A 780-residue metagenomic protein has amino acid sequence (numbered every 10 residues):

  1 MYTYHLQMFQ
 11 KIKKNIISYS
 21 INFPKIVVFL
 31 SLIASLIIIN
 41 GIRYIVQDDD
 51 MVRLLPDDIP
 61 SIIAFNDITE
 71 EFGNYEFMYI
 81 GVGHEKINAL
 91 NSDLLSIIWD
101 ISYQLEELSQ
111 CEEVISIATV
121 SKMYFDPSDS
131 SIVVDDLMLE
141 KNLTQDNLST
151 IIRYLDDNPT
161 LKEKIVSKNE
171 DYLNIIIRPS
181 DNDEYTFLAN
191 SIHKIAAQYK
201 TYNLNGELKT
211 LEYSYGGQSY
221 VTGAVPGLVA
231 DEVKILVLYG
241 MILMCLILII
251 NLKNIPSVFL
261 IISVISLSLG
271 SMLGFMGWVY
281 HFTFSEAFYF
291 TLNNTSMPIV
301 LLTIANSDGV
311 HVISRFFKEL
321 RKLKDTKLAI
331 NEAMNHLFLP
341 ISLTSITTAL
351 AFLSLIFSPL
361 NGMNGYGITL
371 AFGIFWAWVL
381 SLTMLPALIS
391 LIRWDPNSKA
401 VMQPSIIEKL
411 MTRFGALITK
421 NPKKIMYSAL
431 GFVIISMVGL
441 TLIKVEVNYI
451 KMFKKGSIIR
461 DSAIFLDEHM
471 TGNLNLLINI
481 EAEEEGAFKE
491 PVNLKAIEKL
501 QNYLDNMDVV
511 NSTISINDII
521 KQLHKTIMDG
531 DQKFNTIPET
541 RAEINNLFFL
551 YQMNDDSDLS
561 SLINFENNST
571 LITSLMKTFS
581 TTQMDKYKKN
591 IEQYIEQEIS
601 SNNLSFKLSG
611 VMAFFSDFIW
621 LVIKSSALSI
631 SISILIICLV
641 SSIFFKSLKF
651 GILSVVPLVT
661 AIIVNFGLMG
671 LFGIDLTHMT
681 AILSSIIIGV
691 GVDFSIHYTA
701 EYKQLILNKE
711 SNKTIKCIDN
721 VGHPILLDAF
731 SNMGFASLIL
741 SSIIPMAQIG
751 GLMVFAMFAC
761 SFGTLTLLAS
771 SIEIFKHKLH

Functional and structural regions predicted by a protein language model:
H5-D49, L382, A387, A400-Y449 (+2 more regions): Signature of alpha-helical transmembrane segments and their immediate interfacial
I33, D231-S263, L267-S271, I346-S354 (+3 more regions): Internal alpha-helical transmembrane segments of multipass membrane proteins, especially hydrophobic lipid-embedded
I42-A89, L95, N142-I165, R178 (+5 more regions): Solvent-exposed, non-transmembrane loop/terminal regulatory segments of multi-pass membrane proteins
N66, E70, K141-N254, K495-E498 (+1 more regions): Extracytoplasmic
D93, W99-V166, Y172, F187-L188 (+3 more regions): Alpha-helical transmembrane helix bundles of large polytopic membrane transport and channel proteins
V233, I304, D308-G309, R321-S358 (+3 more regions): Pore- and gate-forming transmembrane helices of large, multi-pass membrane proteins
I247, S342-M384, I389-S390, C638-S642 (+3 more regions): Hydrophobic, glycine/alanine-rich multi-pass transmembrane helices and their short helix-loop junctions in large
S257-V312, F650-Y698, S737: Hydrophobic transmembrane alpha-helices and their membrane-interface caps in long multi-pass transport proteins
